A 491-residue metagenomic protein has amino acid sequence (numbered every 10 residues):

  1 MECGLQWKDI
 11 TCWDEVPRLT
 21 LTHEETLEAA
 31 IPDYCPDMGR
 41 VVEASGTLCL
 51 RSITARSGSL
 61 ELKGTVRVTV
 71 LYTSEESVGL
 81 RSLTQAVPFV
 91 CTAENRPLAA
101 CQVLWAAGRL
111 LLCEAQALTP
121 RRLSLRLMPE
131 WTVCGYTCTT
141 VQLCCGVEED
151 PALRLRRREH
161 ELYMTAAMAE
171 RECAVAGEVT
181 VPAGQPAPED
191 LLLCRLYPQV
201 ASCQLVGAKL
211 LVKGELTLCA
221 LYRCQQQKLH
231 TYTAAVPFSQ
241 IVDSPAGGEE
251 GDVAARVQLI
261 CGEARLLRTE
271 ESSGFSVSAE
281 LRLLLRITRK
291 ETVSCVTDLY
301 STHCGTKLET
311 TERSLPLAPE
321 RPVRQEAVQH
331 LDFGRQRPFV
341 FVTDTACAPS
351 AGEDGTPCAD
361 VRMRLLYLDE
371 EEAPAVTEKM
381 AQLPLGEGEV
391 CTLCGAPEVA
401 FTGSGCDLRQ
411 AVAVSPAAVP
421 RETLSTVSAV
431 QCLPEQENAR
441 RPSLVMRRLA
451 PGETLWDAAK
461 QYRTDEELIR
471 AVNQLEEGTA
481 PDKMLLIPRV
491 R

Functional and structural regions predicted by a protein language model:
E2-P434, N438-R441: Membrane-lipid interaction segments
V427-R448, K483-R491: Surface-exposed, interaction-prone regions with an acidic/low-complexity signature
L449, L455-Q461, E466-R470: Short alpha-helical segments in extracytoplasmic peptidoglycan/chitin-binding modules and envelope-associated proteins
D465-R491: Extracellular LysM carbohydrate-binding repeats and other cell-envelope/extracellular binding modules
